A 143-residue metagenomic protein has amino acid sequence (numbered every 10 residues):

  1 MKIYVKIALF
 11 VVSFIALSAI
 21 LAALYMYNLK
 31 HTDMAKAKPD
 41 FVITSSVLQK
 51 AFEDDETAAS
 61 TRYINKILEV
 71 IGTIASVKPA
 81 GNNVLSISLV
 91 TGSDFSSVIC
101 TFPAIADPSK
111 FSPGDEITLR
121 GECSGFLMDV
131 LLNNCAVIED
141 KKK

Functional and structural regions predicted by a protein language model:
K2-K143: OB-fold and OB-like single-stranded nucleic-acid-recognition modules and their adjacent interaction interfaces
